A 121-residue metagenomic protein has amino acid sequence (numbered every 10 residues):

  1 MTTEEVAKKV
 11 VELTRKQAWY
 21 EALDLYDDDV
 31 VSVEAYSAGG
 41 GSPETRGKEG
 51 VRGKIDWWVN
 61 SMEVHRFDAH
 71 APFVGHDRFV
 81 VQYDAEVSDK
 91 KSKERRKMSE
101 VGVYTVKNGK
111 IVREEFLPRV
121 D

Functional and structural regions predicted by a protein language model:
M1-A18, L25: Short, aromatic-enriched amphipathic alpha-helices that serve as compact interaction elements
E5, Y20-H76: A solvent-exposed, acidic/Ser-Thr-rich amphipathic alpha-helical stretch
L13, V33, V87-S88: Alpha-helix C-capping/helix-to-loop hinge sites
R52, D56-D121: A beta-strand edge to alpha-helix "cap/lid" segment located at domain peripheries
